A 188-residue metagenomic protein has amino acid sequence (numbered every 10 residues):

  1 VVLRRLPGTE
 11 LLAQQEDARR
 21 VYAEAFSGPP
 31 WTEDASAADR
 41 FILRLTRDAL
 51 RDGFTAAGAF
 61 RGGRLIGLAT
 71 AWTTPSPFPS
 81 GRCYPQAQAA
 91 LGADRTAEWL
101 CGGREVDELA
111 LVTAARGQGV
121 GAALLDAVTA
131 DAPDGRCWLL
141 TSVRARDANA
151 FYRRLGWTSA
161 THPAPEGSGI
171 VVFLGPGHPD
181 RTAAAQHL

Functional and structural regions predicted by a protein language model:
V1-E16, R20, E24, A183-H187: Conserved N-terminal entry element of GNAT/NAT acetyltransferase domains
R19-A35: Helix-loop element at the rim of GNAT/NAT acetyltransferase active sites that forms part of the acceptor-substrate
E33-A56, F60-G62, I66, T70-T73: Active-site rim helix/loop that mediates acceptor-substrate recognition in acyltransferases
G53-G58, L68, G103, E108 (+1 more regions): Short hydrophobic/aromatic beta-strand element in the GNAT-like acyltransferase core that lines or flanks the acyl-donor
T70-E108, G167: Conserved acyl-donor/pantetheine-binding loop and adjacent beta-alpha core of acyl/acetyltransferases and related
R104, L125, D131-R144: Conserved GNAT acetyl-CoA-binding A-motif
D107-T113, G117-D131, A150-R154: Conserved acetyl-CoA-binding loop-helix of GNAT-fold acetyltransferases
W138-L140, R153-V172: Conserved catalytic-core motifs of GNAT/GCN5-like acyltransferases
